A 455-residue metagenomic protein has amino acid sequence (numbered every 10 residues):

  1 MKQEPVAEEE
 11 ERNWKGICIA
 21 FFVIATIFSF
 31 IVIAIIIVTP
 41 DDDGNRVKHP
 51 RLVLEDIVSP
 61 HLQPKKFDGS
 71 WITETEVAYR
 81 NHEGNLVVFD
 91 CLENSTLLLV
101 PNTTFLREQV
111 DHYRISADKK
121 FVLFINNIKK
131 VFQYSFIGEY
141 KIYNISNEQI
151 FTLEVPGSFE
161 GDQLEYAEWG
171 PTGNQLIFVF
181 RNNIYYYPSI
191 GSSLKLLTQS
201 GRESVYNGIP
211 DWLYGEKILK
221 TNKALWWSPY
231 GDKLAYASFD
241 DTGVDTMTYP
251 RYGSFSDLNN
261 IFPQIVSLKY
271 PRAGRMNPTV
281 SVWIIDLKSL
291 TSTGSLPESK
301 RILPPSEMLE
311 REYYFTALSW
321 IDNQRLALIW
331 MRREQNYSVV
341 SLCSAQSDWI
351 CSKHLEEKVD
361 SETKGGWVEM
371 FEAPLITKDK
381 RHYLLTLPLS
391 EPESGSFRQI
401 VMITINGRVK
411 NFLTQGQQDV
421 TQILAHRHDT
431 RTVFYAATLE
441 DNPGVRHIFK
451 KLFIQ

Functional and structural regions predicted by a protein language model:
M1-I454: Beta-propeller folds
